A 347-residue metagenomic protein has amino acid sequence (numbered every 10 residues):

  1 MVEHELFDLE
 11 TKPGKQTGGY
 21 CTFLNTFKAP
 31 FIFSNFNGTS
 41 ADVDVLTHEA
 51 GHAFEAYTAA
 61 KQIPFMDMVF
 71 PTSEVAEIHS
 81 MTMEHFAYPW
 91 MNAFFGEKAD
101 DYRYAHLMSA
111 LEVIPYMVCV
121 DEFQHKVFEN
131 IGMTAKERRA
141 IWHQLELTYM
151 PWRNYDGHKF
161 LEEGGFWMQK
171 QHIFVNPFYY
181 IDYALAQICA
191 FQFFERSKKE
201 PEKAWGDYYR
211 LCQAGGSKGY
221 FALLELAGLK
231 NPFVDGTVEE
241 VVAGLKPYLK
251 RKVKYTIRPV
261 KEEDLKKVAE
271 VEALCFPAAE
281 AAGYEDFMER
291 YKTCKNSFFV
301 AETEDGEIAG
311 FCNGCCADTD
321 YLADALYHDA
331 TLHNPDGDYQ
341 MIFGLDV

Functional and structural regions predicted by a protein language model:
M1-T47, G51-A56: Active-site-adjacent "gating/activation" loops or surface patches in catalytic cores
E5-E10, L46, A53-F54, T82 (+5 more regions): C-terminal, non-catalytic "cap/extension" segments appended to globular domains
A59-A60, F70-K98, L107, E112 (+1 more regions): Post-HExxH zinc-binding segment in Zn-dependent metallohydrolases
Y255-V268: A short beta-loop-alpha structural element at the N-terminal edge of CoA-dependent acyl/N-acetyltransferase catalytic
P259, E270-Y284, R290: Helix-loop element at the rim of GNAT/NAT acetyltransferase active sites that forms part of the acceptor-substrate
S297-C312: Conserved beta-hairpin
C312-G344: Conserved acyl-donor/pantetheine-binding loop and adjacent beta-alpha core of acyl/acetyltransferases and related
V347: Conserved acetyl-CoA-binding loop-helix of GNAT-fold acetyltransferases
